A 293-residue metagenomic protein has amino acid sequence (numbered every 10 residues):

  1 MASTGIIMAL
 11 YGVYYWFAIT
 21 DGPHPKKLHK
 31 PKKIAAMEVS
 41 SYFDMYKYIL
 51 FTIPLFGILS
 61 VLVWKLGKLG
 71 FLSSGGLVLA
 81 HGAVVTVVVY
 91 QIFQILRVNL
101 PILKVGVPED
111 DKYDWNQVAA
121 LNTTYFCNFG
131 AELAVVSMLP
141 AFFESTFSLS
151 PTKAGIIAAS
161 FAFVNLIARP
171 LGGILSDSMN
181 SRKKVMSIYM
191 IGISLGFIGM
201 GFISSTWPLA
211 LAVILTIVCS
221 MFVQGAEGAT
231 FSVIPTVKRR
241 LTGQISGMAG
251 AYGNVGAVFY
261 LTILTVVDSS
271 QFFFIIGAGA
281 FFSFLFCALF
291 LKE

Functional and structural regions predicted by a protein language model:
M1-G5, K65-L79, I263-F281: A membrane-interface helix-boundary motif in multi-pass transporters
G5-L28, L55-G67, G82-I102, F284-E293: C-terminal membrane-cytosol helix-exit motif in multi-pass small-molecule transporters
T52-L79, D114-A159: Extracytoplasmic gate region of multi-pass secondary transporters
F126, A210-G225: Hydrophobic core of transmembrane alpha-helices in multi-pass small-molecule transporters, especially MFS/SLC-type
D177-I191: Cytoplasmic membrane-interface "Motif A"-like loop-to-helix N-cap segments of 12-TM Major Facilitator Superfamily
I191-T206: C-terminal ends and interior cores of transmembrane alpha-helices in multi-pass membrane transporters/permeases
Q224-K238: Intracellular juxtamembrane helix-capping segments at the cytosolic ends of symmetry-related transmembrane helices
K238-D268: A late C-terminal transmembrane helix in Major Facilitator Superfamily
